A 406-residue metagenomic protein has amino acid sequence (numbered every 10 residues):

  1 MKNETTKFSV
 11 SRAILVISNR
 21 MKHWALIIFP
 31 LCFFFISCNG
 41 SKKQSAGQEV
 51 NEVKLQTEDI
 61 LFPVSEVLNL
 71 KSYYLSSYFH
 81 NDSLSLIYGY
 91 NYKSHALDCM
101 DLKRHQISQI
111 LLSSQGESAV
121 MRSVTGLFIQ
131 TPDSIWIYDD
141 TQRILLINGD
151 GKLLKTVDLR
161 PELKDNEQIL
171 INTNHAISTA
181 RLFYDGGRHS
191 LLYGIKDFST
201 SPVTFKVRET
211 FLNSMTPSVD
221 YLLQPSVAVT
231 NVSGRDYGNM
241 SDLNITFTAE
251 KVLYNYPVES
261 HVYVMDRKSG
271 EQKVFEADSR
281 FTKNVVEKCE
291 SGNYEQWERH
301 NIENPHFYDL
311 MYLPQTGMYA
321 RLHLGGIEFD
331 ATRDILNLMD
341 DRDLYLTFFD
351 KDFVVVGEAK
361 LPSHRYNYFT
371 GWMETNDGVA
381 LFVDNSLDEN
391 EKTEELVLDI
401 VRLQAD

Functional and structural regions predicted by a protein language model:
A46-Y73: A short helix->beta-strand "capping" segment at the edge of beta-propeller domains
V64-A96, G317-L324: Beta-strand-rich domains and repeat architectures in extracellular enzymes and scaffolds, especially beta-propellers
Y73-N81, T125-Q130, T173-G187, Y237-T248 (+2 more regions): Structural signature of eukaryotic scaffold interfaces centered on beta-propeller domains
Q106-W136, R160-I171, L361-N367: Blade-loop segments of beta-propeller domains
A119, S279-V286, E290-N293, V354-E374: Conserved blade-ending motifs and adjacent loop-strand segments that build the rim/top face of beta-propeller domains
G149-G186, F198: Asp-box/WD-like beta-propeller blade repeats and closely related beta-sheet repeat scaffolds
T204-S214, L336-V354, E394-A405: Beta-propeller blade signature
I302-F348: Loop/turn-rich, solvent-exposed surfaces of beta-rich toroidal or solenoidal domains
